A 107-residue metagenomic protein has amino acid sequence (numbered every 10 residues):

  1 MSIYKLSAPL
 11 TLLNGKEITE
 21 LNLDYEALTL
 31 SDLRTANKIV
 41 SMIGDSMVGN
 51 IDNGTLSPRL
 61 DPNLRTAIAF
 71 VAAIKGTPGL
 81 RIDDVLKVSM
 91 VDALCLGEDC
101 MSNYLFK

Functional and structural regions predicted by a protein language model:
M1-K107: Short, surface-exposed, charged amphipathic helix/loop patches that serve as local interaction elements
